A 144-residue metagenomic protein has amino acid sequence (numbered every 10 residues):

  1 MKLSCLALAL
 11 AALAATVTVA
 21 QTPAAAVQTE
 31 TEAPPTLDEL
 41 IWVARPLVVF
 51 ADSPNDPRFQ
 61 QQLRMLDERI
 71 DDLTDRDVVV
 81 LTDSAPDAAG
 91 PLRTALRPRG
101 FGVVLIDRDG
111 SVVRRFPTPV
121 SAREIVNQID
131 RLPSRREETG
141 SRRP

Functional and structural regions predicted by a protein language model:
K2-P144: Non-catalytic interaction/Regulatory regions outside core domains
